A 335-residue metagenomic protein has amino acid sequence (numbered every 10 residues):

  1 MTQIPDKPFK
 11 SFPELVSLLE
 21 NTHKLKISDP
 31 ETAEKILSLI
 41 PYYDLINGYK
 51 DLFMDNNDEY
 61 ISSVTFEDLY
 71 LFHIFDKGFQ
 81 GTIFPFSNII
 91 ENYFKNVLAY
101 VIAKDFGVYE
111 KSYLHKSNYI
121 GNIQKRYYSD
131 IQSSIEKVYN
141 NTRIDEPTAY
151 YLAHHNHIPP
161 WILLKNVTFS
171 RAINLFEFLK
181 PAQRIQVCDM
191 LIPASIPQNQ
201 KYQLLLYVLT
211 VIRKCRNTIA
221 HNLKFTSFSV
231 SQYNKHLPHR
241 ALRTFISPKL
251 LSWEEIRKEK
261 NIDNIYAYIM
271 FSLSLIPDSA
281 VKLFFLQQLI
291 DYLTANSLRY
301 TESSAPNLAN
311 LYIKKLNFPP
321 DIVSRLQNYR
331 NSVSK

Functional and structural regions predicted by a protein language model:
M1-K214, T226-K335: Extended intrinsically disordered or low-complexity regions, especially N/C-terminal cytosolic tails and loops, rather
N222: Acidic/aromatic/glycine-rich contiguous surface patches that form carbohydrate-binding/processing clefts and analogous
